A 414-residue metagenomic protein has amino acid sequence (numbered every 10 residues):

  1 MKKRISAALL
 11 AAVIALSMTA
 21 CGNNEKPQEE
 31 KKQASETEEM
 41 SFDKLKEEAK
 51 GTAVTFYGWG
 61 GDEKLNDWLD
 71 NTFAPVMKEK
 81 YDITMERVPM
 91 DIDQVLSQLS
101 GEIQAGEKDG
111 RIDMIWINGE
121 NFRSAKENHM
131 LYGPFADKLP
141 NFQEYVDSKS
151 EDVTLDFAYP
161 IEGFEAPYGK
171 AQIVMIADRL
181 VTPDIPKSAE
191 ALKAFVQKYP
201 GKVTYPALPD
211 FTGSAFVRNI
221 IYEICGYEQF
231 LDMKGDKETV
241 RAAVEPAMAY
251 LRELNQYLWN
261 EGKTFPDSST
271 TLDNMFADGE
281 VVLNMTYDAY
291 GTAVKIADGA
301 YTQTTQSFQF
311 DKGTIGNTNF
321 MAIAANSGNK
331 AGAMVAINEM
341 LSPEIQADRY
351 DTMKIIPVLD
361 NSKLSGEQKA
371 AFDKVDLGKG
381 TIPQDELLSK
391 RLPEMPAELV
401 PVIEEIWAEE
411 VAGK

Functional and structural regions predicted by a protein language model:
M1-I5: Positively charged n-region of N-terminal signal peptides that target proteins for export
S17-A20: C-terminal motif of bacterial Sec signal peptides marking the signal peptidase cleavage site
G22-E25: Bacterial signal peptide processing site
E38, N274, K379-K414: Conserved C-terminal helix/tail region of periplasmic/extracytoplasmic solute-binding proteins
S41-K50, V54, D62-T84, M175: Short, polar/charged alpha-helical segment
W59-T72, E86-L96, G110-T270: Extracytoplasmic ligand-binding site segments that recognize negatively charged/polar headgroups
W259-N326, F372: Extracytoplasmic/periplasmic substrate-binding proteins
T314-I315, N319-L387: Mature extracytoplasmic/periplasmic domains
